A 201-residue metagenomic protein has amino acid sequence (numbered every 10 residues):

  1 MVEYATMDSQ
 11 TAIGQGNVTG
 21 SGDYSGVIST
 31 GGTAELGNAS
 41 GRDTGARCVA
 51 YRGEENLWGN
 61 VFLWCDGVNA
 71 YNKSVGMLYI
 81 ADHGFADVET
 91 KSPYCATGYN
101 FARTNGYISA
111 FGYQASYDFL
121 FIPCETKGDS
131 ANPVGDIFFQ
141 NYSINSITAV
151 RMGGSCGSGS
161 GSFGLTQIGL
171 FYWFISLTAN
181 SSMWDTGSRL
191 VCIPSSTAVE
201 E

Functional and structural regions predicted by a protein language model:
M1-T6: Short active-site loop/helix that positions an aromatic residue
M7-I13: Cytochrome P450 catalytic domain signature, combining two hallmark sequence patches
Q15-L36, S40-T44, C48-Y51, E55-A70 (+1 more regions): C-terminal, surface-exposed recognition/capping segments
A70-M77: Short, Lys/Arg- and Gly-enriched loop/turn segments at beta-strand edges
M77-H83: Short, surface-exposed, charged loop/turn segments at secondary-structure junctions
